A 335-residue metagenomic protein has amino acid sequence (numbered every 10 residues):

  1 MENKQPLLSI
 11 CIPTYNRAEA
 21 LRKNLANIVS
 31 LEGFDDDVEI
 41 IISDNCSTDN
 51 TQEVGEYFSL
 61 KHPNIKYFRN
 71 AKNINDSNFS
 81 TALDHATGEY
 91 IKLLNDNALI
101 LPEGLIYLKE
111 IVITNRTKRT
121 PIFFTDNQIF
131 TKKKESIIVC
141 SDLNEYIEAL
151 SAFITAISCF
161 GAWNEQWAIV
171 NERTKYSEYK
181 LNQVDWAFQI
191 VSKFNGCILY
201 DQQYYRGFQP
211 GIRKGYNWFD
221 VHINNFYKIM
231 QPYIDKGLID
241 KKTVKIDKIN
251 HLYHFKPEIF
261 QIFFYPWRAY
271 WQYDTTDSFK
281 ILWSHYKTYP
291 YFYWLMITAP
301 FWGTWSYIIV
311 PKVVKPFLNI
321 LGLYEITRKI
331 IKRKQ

Functional and structural regions predicted by a protein language model:
R17-L31: Short, well-formed alpha-helical segments that are part of the catalytic scaffolds of diverse glycosyltransferases
N27, D44-V54, K72, N95: A conserved acidic beta->alpha catalytic loop
D36-C46, F68-N70: Short beta-strand/loop segment that forms part of the nucleotide-sugar
N70-A86: Glycine-rich, basic loop-to-helix element that forms the pyrophosphate-binding segment of sugar-nucleotide handling
I91: Short aromatic/hydrophobic "clamp" motif used to bind/position activated sugar donors
L99, E103-I137: Conserved donor NDP-sugar-binding/catalytic core segment of glycosyltransferases
L143-N225: Conserved nucleotide-sugar donor-binding catalytic segment
D185, S192, L199-Q335: C-terminal subregions of glycosyltransferases and related glycan-biosynthesis enzymes
